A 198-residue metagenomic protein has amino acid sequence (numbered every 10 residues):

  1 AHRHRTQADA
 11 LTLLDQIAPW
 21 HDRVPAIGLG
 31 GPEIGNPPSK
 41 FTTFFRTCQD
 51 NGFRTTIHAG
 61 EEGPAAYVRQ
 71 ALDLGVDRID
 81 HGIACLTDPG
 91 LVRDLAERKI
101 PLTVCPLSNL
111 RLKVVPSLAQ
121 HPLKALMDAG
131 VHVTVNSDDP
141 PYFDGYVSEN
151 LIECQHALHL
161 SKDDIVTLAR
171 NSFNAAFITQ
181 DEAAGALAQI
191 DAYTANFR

Functional and structural regions predicted by a protein language model:
A1-R5, L29-I34, G60-E62, G82-A84 (+2 more regions): Active-site beta-loop-alpha junctions enriched in small/polar residues
A8-A26, I34-D77, L86-I100, S117-H132 (+1 more regions): Histidine/acidic residue-rich metal-binding segments in metalloenzymes
L11-P19, E153-H159, D191-F197: Short, electropositive alpha-helical surface patch
G28, R54-I57, C105, V135-N136 (+1 more regions): Active-site neighborhood of phospho(di)ester-bond hydrolases with catalytic His/Asp-centered motifs
R78-D88, P141, A175, T179: Glycine-rich phosphate-binding active-site loops on the catalytic face of alpha/beta enzymes
L112-V114: Glycine/threonine-rich flexible loop motifs
S117-N136, P140-S172: Flexible, acidic glycine-rich loops studded with aromatic residues
H159-R198: Mid-to-C-terminal alpha-helical segments outside catalytic/metal-binding sites
